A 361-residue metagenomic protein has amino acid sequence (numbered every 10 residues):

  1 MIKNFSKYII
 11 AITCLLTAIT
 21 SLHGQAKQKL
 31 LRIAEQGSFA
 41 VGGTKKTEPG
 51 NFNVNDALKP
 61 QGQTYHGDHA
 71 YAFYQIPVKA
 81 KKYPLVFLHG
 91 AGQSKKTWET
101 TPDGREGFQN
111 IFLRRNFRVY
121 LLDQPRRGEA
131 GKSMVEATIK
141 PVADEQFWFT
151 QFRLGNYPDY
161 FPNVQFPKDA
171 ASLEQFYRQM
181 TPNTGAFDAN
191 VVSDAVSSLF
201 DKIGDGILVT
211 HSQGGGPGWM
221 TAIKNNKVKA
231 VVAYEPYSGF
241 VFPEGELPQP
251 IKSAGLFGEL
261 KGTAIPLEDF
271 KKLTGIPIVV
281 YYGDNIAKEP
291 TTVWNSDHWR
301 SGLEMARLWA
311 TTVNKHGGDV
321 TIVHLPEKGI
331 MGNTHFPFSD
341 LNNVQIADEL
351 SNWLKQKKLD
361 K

Functional and structural regions predicted by a protein language model:
A26-A80: N-terminal cap/lid segment of alpha/beta-hydrolase-fold proteins
K82-G90: Short beta-strand element of the alpha/beta-hydrolase
H89-T101: Active-site glycine-rich loops that stabilize anionic/oxyanionic intermediates across multiple enzyme folds
R105-G131: Conserved alpha/beta-hydrolase
F161, A186-I207: Conserved acidic catalytic loop of the alpha/beta-hydrolase fold
V209-G218: Gly/Ala-rich beta-loop-alpha elbow adjacent to hydrolase catalytic centers
P236-G317, T321-V323: The feature captures the conserved acid-bearing segment of alpha/beta-hydrolase catalytic domains
G332, F336-K361: Catalytic active-site module of serine/aspartate enzymes centered on a nucleophile-bearing elbow/loop
